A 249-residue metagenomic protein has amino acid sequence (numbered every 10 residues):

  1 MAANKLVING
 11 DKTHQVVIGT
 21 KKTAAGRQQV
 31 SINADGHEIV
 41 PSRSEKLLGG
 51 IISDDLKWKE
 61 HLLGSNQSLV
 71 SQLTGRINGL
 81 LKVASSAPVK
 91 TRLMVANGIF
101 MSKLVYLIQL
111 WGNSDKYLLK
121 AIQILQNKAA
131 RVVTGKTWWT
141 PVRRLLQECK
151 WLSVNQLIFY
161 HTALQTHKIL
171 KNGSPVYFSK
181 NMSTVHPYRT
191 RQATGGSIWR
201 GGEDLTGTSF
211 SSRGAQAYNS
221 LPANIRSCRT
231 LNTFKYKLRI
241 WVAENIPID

Functional and structural regions predicted by a protein language model:
M1-K5, S71-R76, R239: Inter-domain linker/hinge segments that demarcate the starts of reverse transcriptase and RNase H-type modules
A2-G10, L81-V89, Q109-G112, T137-T140: Surface-exposed helix-capping loop/turn segments at secondary-structure junctions
L6-R43: Short, conserved micro-motifs composed of acidic
H14-I18, E45-D54, R92-L110, R144 (+2 more regions): Conserved, well-structured core segments
I32, P41, G50, D54-L56 (+3 more regions): Short, conserved non-catalytic motifs in the polymerase core
I39-L110: Basic, alpha-helical interaction scaffolds
L56-Q67, V83-M94, G112-I122, C149-N155 (+2 more regions): Conserved, non-catalytic sequence blocks in retroelement Pol enzymes and Pol-derived host proteins
Y117-D249: Short linear motifs embedded in intrinsically disordered, charge-biased segments
